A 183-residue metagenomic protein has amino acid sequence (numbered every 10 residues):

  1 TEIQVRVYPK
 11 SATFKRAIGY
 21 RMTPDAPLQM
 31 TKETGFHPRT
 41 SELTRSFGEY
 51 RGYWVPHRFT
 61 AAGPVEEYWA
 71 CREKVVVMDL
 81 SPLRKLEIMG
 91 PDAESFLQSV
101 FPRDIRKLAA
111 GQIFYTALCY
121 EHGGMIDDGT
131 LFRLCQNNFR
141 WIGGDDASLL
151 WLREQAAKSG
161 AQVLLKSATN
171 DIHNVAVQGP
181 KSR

Functional and structural regions predicted by a protein language model:
E2-R183: Basic, glycine/lysine-rich polyanion-binding surfaces/domains
